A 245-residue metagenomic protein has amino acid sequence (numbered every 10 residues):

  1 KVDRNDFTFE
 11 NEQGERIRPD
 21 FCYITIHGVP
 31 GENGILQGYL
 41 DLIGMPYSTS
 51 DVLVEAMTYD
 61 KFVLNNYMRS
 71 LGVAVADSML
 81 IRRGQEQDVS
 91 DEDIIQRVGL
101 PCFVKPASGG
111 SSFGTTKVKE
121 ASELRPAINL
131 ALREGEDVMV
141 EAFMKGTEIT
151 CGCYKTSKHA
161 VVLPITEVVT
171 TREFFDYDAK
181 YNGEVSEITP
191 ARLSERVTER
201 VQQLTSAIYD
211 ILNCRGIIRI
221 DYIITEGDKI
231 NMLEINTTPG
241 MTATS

Functional and structural regions predicted by a protein language model:
K1-L53, M57-Y59, V63, R82-D93: ATP-binding N-terminal substructure of ATP-dependent carboxylate-amine bond-forming enzymes
E12-R16, M57-T147, Q202: Active-site nucleotide/adenylate-binding loops and adjacent lid/helix of ATP-dependent enzymes
G28, S112, V168-T171, N236-S245: Glycine-rich phosphate/pyrophosphate-binding beta-alpha loops
G44-T49, K180-S186, N236: Short glycine/proline- and charge-enriched loop/turn segments that cap or connect secondary-structure elements
P46-S50, V75, V161-V162: Short hydrophobic/aromatic-enriched beta-strand-loop microsegments
K119-Q203, I224-N231: Phosphate-binding site of ATP-dependent enzymes
A142, G152, Y209-M241: Conserved metal-phosphate-binding beta-hairpin within the catalytic cores of diverse ATP-dependent phosphoryl-transfer
